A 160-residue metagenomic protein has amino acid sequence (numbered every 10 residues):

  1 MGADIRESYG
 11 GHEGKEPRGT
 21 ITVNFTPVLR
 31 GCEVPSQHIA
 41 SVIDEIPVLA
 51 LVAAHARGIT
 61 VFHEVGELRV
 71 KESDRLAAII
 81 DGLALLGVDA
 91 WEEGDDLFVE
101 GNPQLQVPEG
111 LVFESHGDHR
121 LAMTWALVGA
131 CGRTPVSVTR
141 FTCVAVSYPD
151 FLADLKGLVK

Functional and structural regions predicted by a protein language model:
M1, I39-V61, R75-W91, L105 (+2 more regions): Proline/glycine-anchored alpha-helix kink/cap motifs
M1-I39, L86-G117, C131, K156-K160: Self-splicing inteins and homing endonuclease
V65-S73: Active-site beta-alpha connecting loops in nucleotide-dependent enzymes
T142-C143: Hydrophobic, membrane-interfacing alpha helices
